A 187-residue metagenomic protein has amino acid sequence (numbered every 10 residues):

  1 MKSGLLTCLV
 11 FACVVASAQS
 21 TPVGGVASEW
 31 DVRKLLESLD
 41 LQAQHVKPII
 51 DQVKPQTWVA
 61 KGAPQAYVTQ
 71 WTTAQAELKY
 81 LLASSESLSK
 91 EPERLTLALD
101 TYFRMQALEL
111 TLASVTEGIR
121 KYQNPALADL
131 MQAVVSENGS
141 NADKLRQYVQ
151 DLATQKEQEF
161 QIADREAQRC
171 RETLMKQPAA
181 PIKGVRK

Functional and structural regions predicted by a protein language model:
M1-C8: Bacterial N-terminal signal peptides that target proteins for export
G4, A18-T21: Compositionally biased regions
L9-Q19: Hydrophobic h-region of N-terminal signal peptides that target proteins for export in Gram-negative bacteria
G24-T57, I119-K187: C-terminal amphipathic alpha-helix
Q42-Q106, T111: Alpha-helical segments in soluble extracytoplasmic regions
E86-D143: Surface-exposed, polar helix/loop patches in the mature regions of secreted/periplasmic/lumenal proteins that form
